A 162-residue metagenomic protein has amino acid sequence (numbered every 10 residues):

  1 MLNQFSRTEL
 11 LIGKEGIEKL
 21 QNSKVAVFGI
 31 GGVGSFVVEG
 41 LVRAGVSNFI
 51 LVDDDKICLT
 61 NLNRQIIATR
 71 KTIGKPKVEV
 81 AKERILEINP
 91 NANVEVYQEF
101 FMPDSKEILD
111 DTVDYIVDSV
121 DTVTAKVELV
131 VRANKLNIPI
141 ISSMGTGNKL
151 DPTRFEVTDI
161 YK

Functional and structural regions predicted by a protein language model:
M1-A26: N-terminal charged helix/coil linker that caps or initiates catalytic domains
V27-G29, V52: Conserved N-terminal Rossmann-fold NAD(P)-binding element of oxidoreductases
V33-G34: Hydrophobic/small residue at the entry helix of a nucleotide-binding pocket
L41: Aromatic pocket-lining residues of Rossmann-like dinucleotide-binding sites
V46-N89: Glycine-rich phosphate-binding loop and adjoining beta1-alpha1-beta2 segment of Rossmann-like nucleotide-binding folds
K71, A92-F101: Conserved SAM-binding strand-loop segment of SAM-dependent methyltransferases
P103-V113: Short amphipathic alpha-helix with an adjacent loop that forms part of the alpha/beta core around
D114-K162: E1/E1-like adenylate-forming module used to activate ubiquitin-like modifiers and sulfur-carrier proteins
